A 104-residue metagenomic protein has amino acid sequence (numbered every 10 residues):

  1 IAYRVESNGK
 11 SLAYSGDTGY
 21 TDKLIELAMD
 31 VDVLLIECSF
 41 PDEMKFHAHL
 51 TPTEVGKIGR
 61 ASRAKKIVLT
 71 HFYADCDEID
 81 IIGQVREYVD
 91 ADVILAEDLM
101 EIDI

Functional and structural regions predicted by a protein language model:
I1-E26, D98-I104: Core dinuclear metal-dependent hydrolase active-site scaffold
Y20-E101: Cap/insert and terminal regions of metallo-dependent hydrolase folds
